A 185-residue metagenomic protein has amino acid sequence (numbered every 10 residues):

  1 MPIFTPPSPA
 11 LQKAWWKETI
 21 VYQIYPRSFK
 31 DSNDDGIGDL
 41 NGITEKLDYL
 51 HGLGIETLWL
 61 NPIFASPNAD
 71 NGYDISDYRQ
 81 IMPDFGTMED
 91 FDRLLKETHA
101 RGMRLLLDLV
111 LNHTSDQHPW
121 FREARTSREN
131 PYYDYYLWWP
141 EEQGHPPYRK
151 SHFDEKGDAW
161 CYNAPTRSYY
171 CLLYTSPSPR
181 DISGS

Functional and structural regions predicted by a protein language model:
P2-S176: Acidic/aromatic-lined carbohydrate-recognition and catalytic surfaces of CAZymes acting on diverse glycans
Y174-S185: Single conserved hydrophobic/aromatic residue that forms the stacking wall/gate of nucleotide- or nucleobase-binding
